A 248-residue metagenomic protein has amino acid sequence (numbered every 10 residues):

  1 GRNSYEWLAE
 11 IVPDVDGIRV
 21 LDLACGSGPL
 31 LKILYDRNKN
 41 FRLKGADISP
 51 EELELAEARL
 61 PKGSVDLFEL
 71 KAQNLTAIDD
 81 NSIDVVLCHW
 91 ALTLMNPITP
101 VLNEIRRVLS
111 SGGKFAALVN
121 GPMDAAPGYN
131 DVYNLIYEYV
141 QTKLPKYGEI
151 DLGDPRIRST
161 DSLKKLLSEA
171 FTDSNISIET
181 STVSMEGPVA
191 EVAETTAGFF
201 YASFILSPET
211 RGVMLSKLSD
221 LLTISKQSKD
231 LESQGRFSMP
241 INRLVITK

Functional and structural regions predicted by a protein language model:
G1-I18, I33: Conserved alpha-helix/loop element of class I SAM-dependent methyltransferases that forms part of the SAM/SAH-binding
L21-L23, S27-L75: Class I SAM-dependent methyltransferase SAM/SAH-binding core
S27-P29, G153-K248: Conserved Class I S-adenosyl-L-methionine
T76-V86: A short acidic, Gly/Pro-enriched loop at the edge of an enzyme's catalytic core that lines a small-molecule cofactor
V85-I98: A short SAM/SAH-binding and catalytic strip from SAM-dependent methyltransferases
T99-S111: A short glycine-rich, Lys/Arg-flanked "PGG" loop and its adjoining helix->strand segment in the class I
K114-E186: Conserved catalytic/acceptor-binding region of the Class I
